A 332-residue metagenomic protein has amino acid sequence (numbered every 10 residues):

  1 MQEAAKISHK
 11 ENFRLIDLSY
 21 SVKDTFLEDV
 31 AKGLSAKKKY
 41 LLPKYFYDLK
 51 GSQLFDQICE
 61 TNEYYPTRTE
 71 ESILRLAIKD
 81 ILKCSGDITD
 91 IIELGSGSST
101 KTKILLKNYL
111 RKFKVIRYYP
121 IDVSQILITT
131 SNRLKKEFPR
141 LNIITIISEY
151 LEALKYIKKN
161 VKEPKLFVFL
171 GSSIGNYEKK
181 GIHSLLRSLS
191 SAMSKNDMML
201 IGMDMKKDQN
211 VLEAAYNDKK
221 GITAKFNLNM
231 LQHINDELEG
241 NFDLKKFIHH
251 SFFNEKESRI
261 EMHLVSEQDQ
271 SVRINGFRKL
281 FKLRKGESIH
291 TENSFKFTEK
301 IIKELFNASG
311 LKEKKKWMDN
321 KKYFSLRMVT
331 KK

Functional and structural regions predicted by a protein language model:
M1-K44, S52: N-terminal auxiliary segments of SAM/dcSAM-dependent transferases
K38-S85: Class I SAM-dependent methyltransferase Rossmann-like catalytic core, especially the SAM/SAH-binding loop
I88-G97: Conserved class I S-adenosyl-L-methionine
L106-E152: Class I SAM-dependent methyltransferase SAM/SAH-binding core
H183-K195: A short glycine-rich, Lys/Arg-flanked "PGG" loop and its adjoining helix->strand segment in the class I
A192-K206: Conserved beta-strand signature within the Rossmann-like core of class I S-adenosyl-L-methionine
E213-F295, E299, K303-S309: Substrate-binding/catalytic lobe of Class I Rossmann-like enzymes that use SAM or dcSAM, i.e., the mid-to-C-terminal
L264-E267, M318-K332: Core SAM-dependent methyltransferase catalytic element
